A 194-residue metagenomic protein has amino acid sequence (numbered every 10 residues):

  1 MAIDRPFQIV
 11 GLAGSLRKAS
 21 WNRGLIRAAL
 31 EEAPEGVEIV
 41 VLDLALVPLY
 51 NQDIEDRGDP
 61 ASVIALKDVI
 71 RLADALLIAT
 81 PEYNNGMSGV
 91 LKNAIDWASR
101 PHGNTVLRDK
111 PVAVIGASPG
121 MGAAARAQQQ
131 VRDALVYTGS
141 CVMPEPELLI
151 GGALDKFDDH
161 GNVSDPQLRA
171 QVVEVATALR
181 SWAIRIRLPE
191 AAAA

Functional and structural regions predicted by a protein language model:
A2-G36: N-terminal beta1-alpha1 ligand-phosphate binding loop
A2-V10, N51, C141-A194: Glycine-rich phosphate/pyrophosphate-binding loop and the adjoining helix
I9, N22, I26, V63 (+5 more regions): A general structural signal for well-ordered alpha-helical segments in protein cores
L12-A13, L42, I115: Short hydrophobic segments within beta-strands
P34-V40, C141-V142: A generic structural motif
L44-P60, K156-F157: N-terminal beta-loop-helix "entrance" segment that forms/cooperates in small-molecule cofactor or anionic ligand
G58-G139: Helix-loop-strand module that forms the ligand-binding subsite of alpha/beta enzymes
